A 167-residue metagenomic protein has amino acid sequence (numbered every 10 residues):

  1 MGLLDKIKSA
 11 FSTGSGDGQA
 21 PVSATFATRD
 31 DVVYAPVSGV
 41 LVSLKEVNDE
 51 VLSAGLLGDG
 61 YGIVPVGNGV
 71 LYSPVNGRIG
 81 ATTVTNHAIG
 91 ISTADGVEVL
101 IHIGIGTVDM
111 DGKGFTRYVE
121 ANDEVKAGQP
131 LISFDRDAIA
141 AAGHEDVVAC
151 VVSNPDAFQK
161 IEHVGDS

Functional and structural regions predicted by a protein language model:
G2-S167: Contiguous, well-folded functional domains in the mature portion of proteins
